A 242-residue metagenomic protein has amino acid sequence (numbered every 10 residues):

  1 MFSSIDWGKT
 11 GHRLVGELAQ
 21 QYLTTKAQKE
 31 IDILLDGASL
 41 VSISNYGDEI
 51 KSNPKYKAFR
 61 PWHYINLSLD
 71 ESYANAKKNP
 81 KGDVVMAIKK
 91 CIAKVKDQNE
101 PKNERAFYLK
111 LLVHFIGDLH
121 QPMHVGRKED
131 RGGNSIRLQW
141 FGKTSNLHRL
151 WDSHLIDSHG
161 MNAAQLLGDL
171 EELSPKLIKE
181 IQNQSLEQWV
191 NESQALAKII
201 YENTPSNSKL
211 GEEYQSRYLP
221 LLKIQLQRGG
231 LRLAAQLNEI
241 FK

Functional and structural regions predicted by a protein language model:
M1-S3: Bacterial N-terminal signal peptides
I5-V113, P122, R127-K242: N-terminal, motif-rich segments that launch catalysis or mediate targeting to/interaction with membranes, typified by
